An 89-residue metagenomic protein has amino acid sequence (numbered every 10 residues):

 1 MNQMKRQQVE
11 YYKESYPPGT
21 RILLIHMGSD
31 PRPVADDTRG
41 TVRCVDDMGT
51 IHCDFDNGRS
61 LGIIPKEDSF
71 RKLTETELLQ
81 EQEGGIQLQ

Functional and structural regions predicted by a protein language model:
N2-Y11, P17-E83: Basic/aromatic-rich interaction segments and small domains that mediate binding to polyanionic partners
G85-Q89: Conserved ATP-binding/catalytic motifs of P-loop helicase motor domains
